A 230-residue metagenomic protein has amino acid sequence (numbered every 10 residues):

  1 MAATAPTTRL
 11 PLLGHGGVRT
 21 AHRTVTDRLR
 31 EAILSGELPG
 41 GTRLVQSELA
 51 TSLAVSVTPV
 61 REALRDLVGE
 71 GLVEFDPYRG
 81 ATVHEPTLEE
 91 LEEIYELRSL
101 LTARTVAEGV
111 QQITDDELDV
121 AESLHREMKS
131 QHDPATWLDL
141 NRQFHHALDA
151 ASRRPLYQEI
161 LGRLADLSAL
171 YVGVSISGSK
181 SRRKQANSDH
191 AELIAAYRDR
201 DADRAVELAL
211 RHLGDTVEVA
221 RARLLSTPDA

Functional and structural regions predicted by a protein language model:
M1-Q111, R221-A230: Short linear motifs at protein or domain termini
A2-P6, G17, V174-A230: C-terminal all-alpha effector/ligand-binding and dimerization domain of prokaryotic HTH-type transcriptional repressors
T20-R23, T58, E92-E96, D115 (+4 more regions): Alpha-helix N-cap/helix-start motif at coil-to-helix transitions, marked by capping-box chemistry
T24, Y78, L101, D116 (+2 more regions): Alpha-helix N-cap/N′ positions at the starts of helices
A32, G36, L164-S175, V219 (+1 more regions): A short secondary-structure junction motif
L38, L88, S99, Q111-L118 (+4 more regions): Alpha-helix boundary/capping and short turn/kink residues
G69, V73-E74, R163-L167, S181-K184: Mobile beta-alpha loop/short-helix "lid" or hinge segments that flank ligand
D115-V174, N187-A195, R204-G214: Conserved amphipathic alpha-helical segments that form helical-bundle/coiled-coil interaction surfaces
